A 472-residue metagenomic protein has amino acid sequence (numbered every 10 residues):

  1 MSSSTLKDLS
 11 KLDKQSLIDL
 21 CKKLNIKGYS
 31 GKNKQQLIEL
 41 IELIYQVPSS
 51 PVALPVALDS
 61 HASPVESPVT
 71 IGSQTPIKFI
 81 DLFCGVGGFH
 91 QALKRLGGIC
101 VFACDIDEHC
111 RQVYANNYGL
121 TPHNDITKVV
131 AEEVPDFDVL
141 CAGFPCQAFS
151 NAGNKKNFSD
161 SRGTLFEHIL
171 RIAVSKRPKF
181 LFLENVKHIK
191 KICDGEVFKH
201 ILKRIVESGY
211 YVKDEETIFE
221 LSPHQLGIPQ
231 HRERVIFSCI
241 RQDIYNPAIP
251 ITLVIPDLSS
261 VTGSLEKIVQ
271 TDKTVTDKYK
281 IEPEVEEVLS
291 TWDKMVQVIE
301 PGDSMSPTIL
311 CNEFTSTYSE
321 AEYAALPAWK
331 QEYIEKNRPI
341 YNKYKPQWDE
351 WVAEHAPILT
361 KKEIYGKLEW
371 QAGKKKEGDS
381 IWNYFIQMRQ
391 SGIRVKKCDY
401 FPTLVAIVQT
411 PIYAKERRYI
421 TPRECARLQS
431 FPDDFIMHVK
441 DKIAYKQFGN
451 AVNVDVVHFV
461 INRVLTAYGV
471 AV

Functional and structural regions predicted by a protein language model:
M1-L58: Basic helix-extension-helix modules of the SAP/HeH family
P51, P55, H61-I71: Intrinsically disordered, low-complexity proline-rich tandem-repeat tracts
V52, V298-V472: C-terminal target-recognition/interaction regions appended to catalytic cores
S63, G227-S304: Flexible, glycine-/basic-rich loop-and-beta segments that form/coincide with the SAM-dependent methyltransferase
P68-H200: Core alpha/beta nucleotide-donor-binding catalytic domains of modification enzymes
H90, Q147-N151, I189-I192, G227-Q230 (+2 more regions): Short catalytic/ligand-binding loop motif for oxyanion handling, primarily in non-cytosolic enzymes, centered on
H123-N124, Y210-Q225: Conserved S-adenosyl-L-methionine
E196-D214: Conserved Class I S-adenosyl-L-methionine
